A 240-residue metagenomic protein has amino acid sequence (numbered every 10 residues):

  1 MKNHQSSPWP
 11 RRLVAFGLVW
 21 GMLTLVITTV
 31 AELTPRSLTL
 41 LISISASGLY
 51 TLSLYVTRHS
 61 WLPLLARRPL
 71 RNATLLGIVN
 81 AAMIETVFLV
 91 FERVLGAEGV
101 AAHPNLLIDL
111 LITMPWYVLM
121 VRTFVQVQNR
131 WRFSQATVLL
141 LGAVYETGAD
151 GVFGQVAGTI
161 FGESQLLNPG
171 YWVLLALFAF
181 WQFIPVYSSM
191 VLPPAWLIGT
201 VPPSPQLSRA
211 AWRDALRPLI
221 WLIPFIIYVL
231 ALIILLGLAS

Functional and structural regions predicted by a protein language model:
K2-S240: Aromatic-rich, lipid-facing transmembrane alpha helices and their immediate juxtamembrane interface loops in integral
